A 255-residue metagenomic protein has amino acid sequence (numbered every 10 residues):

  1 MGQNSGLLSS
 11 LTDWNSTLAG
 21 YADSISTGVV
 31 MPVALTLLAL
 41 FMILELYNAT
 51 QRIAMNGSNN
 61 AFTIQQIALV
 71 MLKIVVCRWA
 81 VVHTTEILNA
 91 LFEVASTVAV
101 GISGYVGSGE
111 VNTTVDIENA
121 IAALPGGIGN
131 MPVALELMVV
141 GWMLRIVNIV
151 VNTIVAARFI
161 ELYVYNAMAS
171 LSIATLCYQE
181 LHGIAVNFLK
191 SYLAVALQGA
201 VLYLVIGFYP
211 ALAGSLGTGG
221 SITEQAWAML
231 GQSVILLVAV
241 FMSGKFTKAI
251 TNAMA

Functional and structural regions predicted by a protein language model:
M1-L37: Binding/recognition "hotspot" determinant
S24-P32, T36, V70, R145 (+4 more regions): Membrane-interface junctions
S26-V30, N60-T84, A185-A194: Alpha-helical transmembrane segments and their helix-start/interface "positive-inside/aromatic belt" motifs in integral
T27-A34, I64-A68, V133, V140 (+1 more regions): Membrane-interface helix-boundary signature
V29-L37, I67, M71-I74, Y163 (+1 more regions): Alpha-helical transmembrane segments
L40-M71, M168-H182: Hydrophobic transmembrane alpha-helix segments characteristic of membrane transport and insertion machinery
V75-L171, V195, G199-A255: Non-cytosolic segments of integral membrane proteins
A174-K190, T218, A249-M254: Alpha-helical transmembrane segments
